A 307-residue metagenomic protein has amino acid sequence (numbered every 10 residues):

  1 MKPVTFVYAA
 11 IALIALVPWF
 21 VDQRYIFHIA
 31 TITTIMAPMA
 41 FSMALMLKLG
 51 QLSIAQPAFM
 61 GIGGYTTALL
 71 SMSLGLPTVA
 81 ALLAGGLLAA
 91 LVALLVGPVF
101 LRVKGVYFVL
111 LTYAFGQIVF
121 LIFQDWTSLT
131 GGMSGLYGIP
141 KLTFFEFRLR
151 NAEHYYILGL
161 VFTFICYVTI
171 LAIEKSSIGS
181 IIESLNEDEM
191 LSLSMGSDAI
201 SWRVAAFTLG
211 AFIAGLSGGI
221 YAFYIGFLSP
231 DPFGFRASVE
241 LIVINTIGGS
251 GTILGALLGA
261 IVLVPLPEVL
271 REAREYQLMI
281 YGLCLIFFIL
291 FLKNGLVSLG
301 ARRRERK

Functional and structural regions predicted by a protein language model:
M1-A37, P77-A81, K307: Membrane-interfacial amphipathic/re-entrant helices at transmembrane-helix boundaries
M1-L13, L185-W202, L270-K307: Cytosolic-side transmembrane-helix boundaries in multi-pass membrane proteins
F6-F20, G159-T169, L285-I289: Hydrophobic core of alpha-helical transmembrane segments in multi-pass integral membrane proteins
W19, Q23-S73, V99-F108, G249-I253: Single transmembrane alpha-helix segments in multi-pass membrane proteins
S73-Q117, L258-A260: Alpha-helical transmembrane segments within multi-pass membrane transporters and channels
F115-R148, L299: Extracellular/periplasmic helix-loop junction at the C-terminal end of a transmembrane helix in multi-pass membrane
R150-S229: Helix-loop-helix "hairpin" substructures at the membrane interface of multi-pass membrane proteins
R203-F291: Transmembrane alpha-helical segments in multi-pass inner-membrane proteins
